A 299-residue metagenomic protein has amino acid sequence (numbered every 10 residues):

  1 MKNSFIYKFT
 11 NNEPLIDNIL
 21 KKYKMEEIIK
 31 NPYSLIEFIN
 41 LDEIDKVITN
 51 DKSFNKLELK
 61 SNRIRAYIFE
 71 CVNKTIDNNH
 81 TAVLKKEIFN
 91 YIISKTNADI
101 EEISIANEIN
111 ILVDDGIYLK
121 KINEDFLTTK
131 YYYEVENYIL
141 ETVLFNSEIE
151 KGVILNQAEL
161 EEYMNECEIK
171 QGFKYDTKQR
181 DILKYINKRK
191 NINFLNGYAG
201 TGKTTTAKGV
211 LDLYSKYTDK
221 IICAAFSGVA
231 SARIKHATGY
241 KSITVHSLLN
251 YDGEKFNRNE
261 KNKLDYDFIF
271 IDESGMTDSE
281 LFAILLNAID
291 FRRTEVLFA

Functional and structural regions predicted by a protein language model:
M1-A299: Conserved ATP-binding/catalytic motifs of P-loop helicase motor domains
